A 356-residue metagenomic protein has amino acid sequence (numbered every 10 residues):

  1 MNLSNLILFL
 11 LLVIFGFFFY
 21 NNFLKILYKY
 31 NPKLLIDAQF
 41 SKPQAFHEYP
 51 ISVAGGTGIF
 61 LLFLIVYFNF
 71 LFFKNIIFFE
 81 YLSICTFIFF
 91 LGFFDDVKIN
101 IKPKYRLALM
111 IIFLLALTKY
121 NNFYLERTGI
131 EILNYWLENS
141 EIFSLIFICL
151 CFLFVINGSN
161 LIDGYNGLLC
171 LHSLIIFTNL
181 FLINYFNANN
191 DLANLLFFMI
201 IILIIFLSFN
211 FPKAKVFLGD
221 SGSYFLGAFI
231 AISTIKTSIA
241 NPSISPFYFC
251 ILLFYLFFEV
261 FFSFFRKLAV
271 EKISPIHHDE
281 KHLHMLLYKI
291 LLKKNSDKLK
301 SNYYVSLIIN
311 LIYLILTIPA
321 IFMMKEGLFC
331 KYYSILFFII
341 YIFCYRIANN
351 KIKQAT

Functional and structural regions predicted by a protein language model:
N2-F261: "…together with the soluble PPM/PP2C metallo-phosphatase catalytic core" -> "…together with the soluble PPM/PP2C
P32-L34, G56, L253-Y255, V260-Y303: Membrane-proximal soluble regions of multi-pass membrane proteins
E48-I51, E141, F249, S274-K281 (+1 more regions): Glycine-rich, flexible loop segments associated with nucleotide phosphate handling
L61-F70, Y303-K325: Alpha-helical transmembrane segments and their membrane-interface junctions in multi-pass membrane proteins
I84-R106, M323-T356: Alpha-helical transmembrane segments and their immediate juxtamembrane interface regions
K102, S140, G219, D297-I308 (+2 more regions): Membrane-interface starts of transmembrane alpha-helices
N241-L252, T317, G327-S334: Structural signal for the N-terminal portions of transmembrane helices and their immediately preceding loop/interface
I290-K294, L314-F322, I342-N350: Hydrophobic alpha-helical segments
